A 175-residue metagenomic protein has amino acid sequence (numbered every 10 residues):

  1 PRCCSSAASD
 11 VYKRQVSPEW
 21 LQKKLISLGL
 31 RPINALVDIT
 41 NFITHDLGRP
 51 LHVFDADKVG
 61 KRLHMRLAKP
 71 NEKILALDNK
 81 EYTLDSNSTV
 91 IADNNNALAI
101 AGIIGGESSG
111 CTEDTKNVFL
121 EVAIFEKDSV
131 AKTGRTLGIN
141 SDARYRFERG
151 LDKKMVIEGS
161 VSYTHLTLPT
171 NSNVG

Functional and structural regions predicted by a protein language model:
P1-R2: Short, well-ordered junction/capping motifs at the entry into regular secondary structure
S6-S162, L166, S172: RNA/tRNA-interacting regions in translation and RNA-turnover enzymes
